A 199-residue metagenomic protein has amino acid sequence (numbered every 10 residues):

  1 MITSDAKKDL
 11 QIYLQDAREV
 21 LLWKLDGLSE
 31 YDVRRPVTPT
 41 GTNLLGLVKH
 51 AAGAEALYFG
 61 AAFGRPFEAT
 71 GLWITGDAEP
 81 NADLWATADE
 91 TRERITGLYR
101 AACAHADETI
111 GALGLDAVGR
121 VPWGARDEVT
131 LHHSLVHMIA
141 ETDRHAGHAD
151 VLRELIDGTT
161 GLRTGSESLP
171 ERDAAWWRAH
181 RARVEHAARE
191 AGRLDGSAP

Functional and structural regions predicted by a protein language model:
M1-A6: Short, contiguous pre-domain boundary segments
K7, Q11-D26, E30-E79, V121-A188 (+1 more regions): Short, contiguous alpha-helical
R18, Y99-C103, D107-I110, T142 (+1 more regions): Hydrophobic faces of stable alpha-helices that mediate helix-helix packing
A69-D107: Helix-adjacent hinge/juxtasegments
L113-L115: Conserved, well-structured core segments that form or line functional sites
